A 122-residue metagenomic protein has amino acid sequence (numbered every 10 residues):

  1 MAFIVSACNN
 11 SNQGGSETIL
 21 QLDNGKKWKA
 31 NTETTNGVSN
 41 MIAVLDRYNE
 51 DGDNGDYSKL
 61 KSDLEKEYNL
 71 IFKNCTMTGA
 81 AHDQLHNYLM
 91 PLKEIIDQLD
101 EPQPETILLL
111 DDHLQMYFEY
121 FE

Functional and structural regions predicted by a protein language model:
I4-A7: C-terminal motif of bacterial Sec signal peptides marking the signal peptidase cleavage site
S11-D53: Immediate post-signal-peptide N-terminus of mature secreted/exported proteins
A30-G37, L60, Q84, Y88 (+1 more regions): Amphipathic alpha-helix face/heptad-repeat signature
V38-D51, S58-K73: Short N-proximal segments of mature Sec-exported proteins
N49-N54, T78-G79, I96-E101: Second-shell loop/turn segments in exported
Y68-H86: Short, solvent-exposed, charged loop/turn and helix-capping segments that join or cap alpha-helices on peripheral
L85-E122: Helix-rich interaction surfaces within compact, conserved domain-sized segments that mediate assembly or partner
